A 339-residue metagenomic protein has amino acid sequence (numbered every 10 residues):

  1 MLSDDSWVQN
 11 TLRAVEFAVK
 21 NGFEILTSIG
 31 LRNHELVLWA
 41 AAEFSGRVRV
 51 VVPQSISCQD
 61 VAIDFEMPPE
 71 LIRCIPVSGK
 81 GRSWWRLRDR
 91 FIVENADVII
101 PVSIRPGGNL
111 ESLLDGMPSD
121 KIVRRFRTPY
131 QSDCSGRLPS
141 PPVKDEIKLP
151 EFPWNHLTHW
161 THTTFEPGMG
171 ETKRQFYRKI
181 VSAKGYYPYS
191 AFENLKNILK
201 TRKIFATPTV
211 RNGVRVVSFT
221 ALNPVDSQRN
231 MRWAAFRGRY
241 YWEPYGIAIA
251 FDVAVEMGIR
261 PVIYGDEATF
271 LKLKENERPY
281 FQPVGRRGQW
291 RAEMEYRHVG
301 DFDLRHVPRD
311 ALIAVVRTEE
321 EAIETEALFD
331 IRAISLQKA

Functional and structural regions predicted by a protein language model:
M1-P150: Glycine-biased, small-residue-rich flexible motifs in mid-sequence functional cores and linkers
F126-A339: NAD-dependent ADP-ribosyltransferases
